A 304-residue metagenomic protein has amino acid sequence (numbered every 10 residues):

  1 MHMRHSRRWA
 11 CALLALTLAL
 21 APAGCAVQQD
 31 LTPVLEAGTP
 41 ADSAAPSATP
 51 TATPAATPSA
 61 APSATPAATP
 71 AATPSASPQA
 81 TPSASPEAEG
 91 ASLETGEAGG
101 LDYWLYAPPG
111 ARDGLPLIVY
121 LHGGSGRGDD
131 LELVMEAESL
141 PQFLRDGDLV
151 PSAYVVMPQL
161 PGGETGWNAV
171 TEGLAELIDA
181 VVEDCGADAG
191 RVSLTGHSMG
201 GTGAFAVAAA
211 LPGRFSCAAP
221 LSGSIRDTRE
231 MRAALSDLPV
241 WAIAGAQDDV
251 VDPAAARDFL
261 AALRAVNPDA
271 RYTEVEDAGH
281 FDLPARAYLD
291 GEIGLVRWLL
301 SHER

Functional and structural regions predicted by a protein language model:
A12-A21: Bacterial N-terminal signal peptides
C25-P50, P70-L117, A153, V207 (+4 more regions): A domain-start/cap signature at the N-terminus of enzymes
D113, G163-S198: Gly/Ser-rich "nucleophile elbow"/oxyanion-hole loop immediately N-terminal to the catalytic nucleophile in hydrolases
L117, L121-G173: Active-site machinery of serine-nucleophile hydrolases
V119-L121, L221, V275: Alpha/beta-hydrolase
P151, A234-V240: Short, proline-enriched alpha-helix->beta-strand connector loops that line the catalytic pocket of alpha/beta-hydrolase
G190-A234: Primarily recognizes the serine-hydrolase "nucleophile elbow" in alpha/beta-hydrolase and SGNH/GDSL folds
I243, Q247-V250, A254-R304: C-terminal catalytic histidine-bearing segment of alpha/beta-hydrolase fold enzymes
